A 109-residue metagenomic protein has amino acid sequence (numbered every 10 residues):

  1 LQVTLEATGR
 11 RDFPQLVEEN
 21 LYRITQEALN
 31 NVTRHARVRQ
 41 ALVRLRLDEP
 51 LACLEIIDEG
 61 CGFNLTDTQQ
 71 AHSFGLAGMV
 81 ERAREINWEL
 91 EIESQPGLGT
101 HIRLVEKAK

Functional and structural regions predicted by a protein language model:
L1-K109: Coiled-coil dimerization/phosphotransfer module
